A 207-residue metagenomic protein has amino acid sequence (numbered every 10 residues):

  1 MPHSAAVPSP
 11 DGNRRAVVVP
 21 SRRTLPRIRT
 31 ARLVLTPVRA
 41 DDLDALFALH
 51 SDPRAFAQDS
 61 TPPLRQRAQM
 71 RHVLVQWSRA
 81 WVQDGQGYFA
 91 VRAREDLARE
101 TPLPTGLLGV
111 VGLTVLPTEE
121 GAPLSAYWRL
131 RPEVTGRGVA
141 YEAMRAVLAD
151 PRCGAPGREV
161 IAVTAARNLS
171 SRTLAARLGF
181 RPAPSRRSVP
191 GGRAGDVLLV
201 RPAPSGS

Functional and structural regions predicted by a protein language model:
M1-Q58, Y88-S207: Acyl-donor (CoA/ACP) binding surface of acyl/acetyltransferases
R54-Q76, G87: Conserved GNAT-fold acetyl-CoA-binding loop/helix
R79-D84: Short loop/turn motifs at secondary-structure junctions and domain boundaries
